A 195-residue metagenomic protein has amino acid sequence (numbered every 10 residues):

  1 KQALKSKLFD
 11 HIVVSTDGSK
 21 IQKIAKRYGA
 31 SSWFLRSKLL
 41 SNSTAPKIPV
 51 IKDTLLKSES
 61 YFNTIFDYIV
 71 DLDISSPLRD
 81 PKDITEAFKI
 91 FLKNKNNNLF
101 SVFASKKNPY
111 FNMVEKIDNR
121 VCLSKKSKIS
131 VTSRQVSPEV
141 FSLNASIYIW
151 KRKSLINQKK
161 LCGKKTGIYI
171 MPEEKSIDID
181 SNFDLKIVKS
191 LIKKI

Functional and structural regions predicted by a protein language model:
K1-H11, K23-I24: A short, N-terminal amphipathic alpha-helix
F9, T64-F66, K95-N97: Short, high-confidence coil segments that cap the C-terminus of an alpha-helix and link into the following beta-strand
I12-V14, N98-L99: Hydrophobic/aromatic residues located in beta-strands of well-ordered beta-sheets within soluble catalytic
V13, S19-V70, R79-K82, E86: Short phosphate-binding loop-to-helix
S15-T16, I149, I179: Short beta-strand scaffold positions
P49, P77-K165, M171: Conserved core of the sugar-phosphate nucleotidyltransferase
N157, I168-I195: Hydrophobic helical membrane-anchoring modules
